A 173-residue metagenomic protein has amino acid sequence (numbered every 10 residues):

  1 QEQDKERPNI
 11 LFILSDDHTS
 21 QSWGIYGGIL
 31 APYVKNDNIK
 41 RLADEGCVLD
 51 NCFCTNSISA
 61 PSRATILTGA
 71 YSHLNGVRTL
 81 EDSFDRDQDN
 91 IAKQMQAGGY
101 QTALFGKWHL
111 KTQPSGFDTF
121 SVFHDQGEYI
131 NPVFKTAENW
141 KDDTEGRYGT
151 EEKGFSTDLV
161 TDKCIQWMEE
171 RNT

Functional and structural regions predicted by a protein language model:
Q1-T173: Formylglycine-dependent sulfatase
